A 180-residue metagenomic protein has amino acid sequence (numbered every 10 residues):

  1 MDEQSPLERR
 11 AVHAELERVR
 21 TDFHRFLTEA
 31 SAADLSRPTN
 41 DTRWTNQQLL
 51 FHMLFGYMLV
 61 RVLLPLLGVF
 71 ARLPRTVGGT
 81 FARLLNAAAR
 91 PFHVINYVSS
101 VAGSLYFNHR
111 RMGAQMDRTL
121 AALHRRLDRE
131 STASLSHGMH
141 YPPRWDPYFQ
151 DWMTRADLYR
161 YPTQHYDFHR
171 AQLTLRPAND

Functional and structural regions predicted by a protein language model:
M1, F23, L27, F55-R72 (+1 more regions): Charged, low-complexity, helix/coiled-coil-prone segments
M1-E17: Extreme N-terminal tail/first-helix region
Q4-L7, V98-F107, P147-A156: Acidic/His metal-coordination segments adjacent to aromatic residues that form catalytic metal sites in metalloenzymes
A14-E17, T21, L54, A114-D117 (+3 more regions): Generic structural signal for well-ordered, non-transmembrane alpha-helical segments in soluble/cytosolic regions
E15, H24, A82-S136: Acidic/histidine-rich alpha-helical segments that form the ligand environment of transition-metal centers
R20-F23, L27, Y57, L120-L127 (+1 more regions): A structural signal for well-ordered alpha-helices, especially hydrophobic packing surfaces of coiled-coils
S36-P91, R129, A133-D180: Short, contiguous alpha-helical
